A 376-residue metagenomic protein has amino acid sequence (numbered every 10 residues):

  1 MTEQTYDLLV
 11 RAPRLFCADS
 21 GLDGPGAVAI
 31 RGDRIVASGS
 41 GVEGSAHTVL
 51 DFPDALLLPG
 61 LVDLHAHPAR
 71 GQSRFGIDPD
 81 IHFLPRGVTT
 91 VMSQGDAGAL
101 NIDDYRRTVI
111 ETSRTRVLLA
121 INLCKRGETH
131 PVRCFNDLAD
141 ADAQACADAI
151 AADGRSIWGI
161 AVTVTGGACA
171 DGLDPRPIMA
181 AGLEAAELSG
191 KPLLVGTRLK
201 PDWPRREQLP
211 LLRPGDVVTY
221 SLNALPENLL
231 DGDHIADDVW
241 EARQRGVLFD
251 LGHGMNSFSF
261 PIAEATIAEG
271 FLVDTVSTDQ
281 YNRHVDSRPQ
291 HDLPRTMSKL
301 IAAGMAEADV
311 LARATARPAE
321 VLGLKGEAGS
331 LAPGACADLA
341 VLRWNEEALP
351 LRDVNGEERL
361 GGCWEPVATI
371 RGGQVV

Functional and structural regions predicted by a protein language model:
M1-G44: N-terminal metal-binding scaffold of metallo-dependent hydrolase/deaminase domains
P13, V28, D33, D54 (+11 more regions): Divalent metal-coordination and catalytic microenvironments
E43-G44, F52-T112: Metal-associated gating/positioning segment near the N- to mid-region
V62-A66, V91-S93, V117-I121, W158-V162 (+4 more regions): Hydrophobic faces of well-ordered beta-strands that scaffold small-molecule active sites in alpha/beta enzyme cores
G76, R86-A97, T112-L138, A161-V164 (+1 more regions): Metal-cofactor-binding active-site regions of metalloenzymes
G166-S287: Active-site core of metal-dependent hydrolases
P261-W344: His/Asp/Glu-enriched, well-ordered alpha-helical/loop segment that forms or immediately abuts the divalent-metal
C336-V376: C-terminal cap of metal-dependent C-N hydrolases
